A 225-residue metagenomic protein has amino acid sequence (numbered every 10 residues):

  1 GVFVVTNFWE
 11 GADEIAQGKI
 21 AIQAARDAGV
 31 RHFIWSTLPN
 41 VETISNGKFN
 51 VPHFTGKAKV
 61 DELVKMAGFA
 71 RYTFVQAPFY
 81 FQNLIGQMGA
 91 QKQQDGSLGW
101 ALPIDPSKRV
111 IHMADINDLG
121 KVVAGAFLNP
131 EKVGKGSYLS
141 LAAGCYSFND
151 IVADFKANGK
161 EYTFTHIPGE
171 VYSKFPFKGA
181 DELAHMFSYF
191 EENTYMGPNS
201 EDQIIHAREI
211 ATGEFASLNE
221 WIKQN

Functional and structural regions predicted by a protein language model:
G1: Conserved Rossmann-fold cofactor-binding substructure of NAD(P)-dependent oxidoreductases
V4-A16, A24-H32, P39-T163, Y172-F177: Oxidoreductase cofactor-interface core, primarily capturing Rossmann-like NAD(P)-dependent enzymes
G134, G169-N225: A hydrophobic C-terminal alpha-helical subdomain
